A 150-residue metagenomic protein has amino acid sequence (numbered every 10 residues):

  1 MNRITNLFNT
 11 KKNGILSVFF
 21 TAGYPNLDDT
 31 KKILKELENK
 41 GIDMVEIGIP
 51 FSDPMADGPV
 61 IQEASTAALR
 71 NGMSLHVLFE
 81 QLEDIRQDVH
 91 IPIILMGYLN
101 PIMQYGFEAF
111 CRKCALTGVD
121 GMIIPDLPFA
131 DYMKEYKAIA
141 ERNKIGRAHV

Functional and structural regions predicted by a protein language model:
M1-T10, S52-I61, R70-I85, I102-A109 (+1 more regions): Active-site-adjacent beta->alpha loops and helix N-cap segments on the catalytic face of soluble alpha/beta enzymes
R3-Y24, G58-P59, A64, I85-M96: N-terminal small/glycine-rich loop or linker at the start of catalytic domains across soluble metabolic enzymes
K12-L16, G41-D43, V89-I93, V119-D120 (+1 more regions): Short, well-ordered coil/turn segments that N-cap beta-strands
V18, L37, V45-G48, C114: Conserved, mostly hydrophobic/aromatic
A22-Y24, I49-F51, L99, P128: Active-site-proximal loop/turn and secondary-structure-junction residues that shape catalytic pockets, frequently
L27-L37, I102-K113: Short, acidic/polar
D43-S52, I124-P125: Non-cysteine beta-strand/loop elements that form the S-adenosyl-L-methionine
A148-V150: Conserved small/polar residues in nucleotide/adenosyl-binding loops
